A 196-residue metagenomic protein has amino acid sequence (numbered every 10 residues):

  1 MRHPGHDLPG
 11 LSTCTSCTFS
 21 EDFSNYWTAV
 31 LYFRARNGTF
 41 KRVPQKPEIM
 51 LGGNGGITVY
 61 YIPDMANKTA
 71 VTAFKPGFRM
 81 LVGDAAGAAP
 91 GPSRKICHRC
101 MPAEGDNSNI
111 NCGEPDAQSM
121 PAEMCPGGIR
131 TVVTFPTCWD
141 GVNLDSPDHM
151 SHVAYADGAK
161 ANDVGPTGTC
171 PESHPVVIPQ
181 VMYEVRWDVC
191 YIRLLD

Functional and structural regions predicted by a protein language model:
M1-T134, D140-D196: Primary mode marks residue(s) on the alpha4-beta5-alpha5 output face of response regulator receiver
